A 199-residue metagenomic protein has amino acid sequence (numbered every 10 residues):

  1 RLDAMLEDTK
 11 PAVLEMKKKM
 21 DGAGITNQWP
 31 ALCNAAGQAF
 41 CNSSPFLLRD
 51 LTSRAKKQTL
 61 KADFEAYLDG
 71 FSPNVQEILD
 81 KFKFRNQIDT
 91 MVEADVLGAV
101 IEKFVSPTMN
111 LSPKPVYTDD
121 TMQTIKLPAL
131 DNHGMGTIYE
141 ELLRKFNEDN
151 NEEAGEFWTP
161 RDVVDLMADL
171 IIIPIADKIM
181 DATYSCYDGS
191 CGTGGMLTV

Functional and structural regions predicted by a protein language model:
R1-I175: Non-catalytic, mostly N-terminal accessory regions of nucleic-acid modification and defense proteins
E153, S190-G192: Short glycine/serine/threonine-biased micro-segments
P174-A182: Secondary-structure transition/capping motifs at alpha-helix termini and the adjoining loop/turn into the next element
D181-S190: Conserved class I S-adenosyl-L-methionine
G194, T198: Glycine-rich SAM-binding Motif I of class I
